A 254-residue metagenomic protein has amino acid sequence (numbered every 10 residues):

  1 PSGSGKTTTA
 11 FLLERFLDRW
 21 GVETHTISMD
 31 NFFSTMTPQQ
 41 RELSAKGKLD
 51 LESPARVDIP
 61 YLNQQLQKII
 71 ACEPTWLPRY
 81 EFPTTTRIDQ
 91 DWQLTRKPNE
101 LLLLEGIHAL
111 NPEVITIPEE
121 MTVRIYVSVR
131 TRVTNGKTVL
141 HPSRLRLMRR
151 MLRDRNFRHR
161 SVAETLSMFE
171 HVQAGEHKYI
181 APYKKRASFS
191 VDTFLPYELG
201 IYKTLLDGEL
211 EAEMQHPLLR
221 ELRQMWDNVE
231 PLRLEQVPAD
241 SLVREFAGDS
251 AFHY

Functional and structural regions predicted by a protein language model:
P1: P-loop (Walker A) phosphate-binding loop of NTP-binding proteins
G5: Conserved glycine(s) of the Walker
T8-L13, S28: Hydrophobic positions on the alpha1 helix immediately C-terminal to the Walker A/P-loop
R15-H25: Post-Walker A helix-loop "phosphate-sensing" segment adjacent to the P-loop in P-loop NTPases
H25-I27, S34-T85, L101: Conserved nucleotide-sensing/catalytic segment adjacent to the nucleotide-binding pocket in NTP-handling enzymes
F82, I88-R96: Glycine-rich phosphate/ribose-binding loops and adjacent secondary-structure elements that form binding surfaces
L101-E105, I125-Y126: Structural recognition of the conserved hydrophobic beta-strand(s) that form the central parallel beta-sheet of P-loop
A109-Y254: Conserved NTP phosphate-binding and transfer environment spanning the P-loop NTPase/kinase superfamily
